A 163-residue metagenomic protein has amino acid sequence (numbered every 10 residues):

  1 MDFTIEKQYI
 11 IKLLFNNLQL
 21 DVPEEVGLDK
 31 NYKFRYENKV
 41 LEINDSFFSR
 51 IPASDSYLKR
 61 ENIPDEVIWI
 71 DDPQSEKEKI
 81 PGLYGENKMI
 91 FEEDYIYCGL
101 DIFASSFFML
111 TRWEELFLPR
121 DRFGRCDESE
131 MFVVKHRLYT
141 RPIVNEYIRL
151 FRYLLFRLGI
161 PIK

Functional and structural regions predicted by a protein language model:
M1-K163: Terminal accessory/targeting
